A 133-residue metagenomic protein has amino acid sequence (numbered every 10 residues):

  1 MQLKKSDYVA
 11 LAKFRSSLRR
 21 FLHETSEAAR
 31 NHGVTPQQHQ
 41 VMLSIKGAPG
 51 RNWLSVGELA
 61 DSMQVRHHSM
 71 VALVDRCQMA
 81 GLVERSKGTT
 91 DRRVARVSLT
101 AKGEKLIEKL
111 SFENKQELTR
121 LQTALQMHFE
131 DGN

Functional and structural regions predicted by a protein language model:
M1-H32, A80-L82: N-terminal leader segment of winged-helix/HTH proteins
K13, Q40-S44, K105: Pre-recognition alpha-helix immediately N-terminal to the DNA-recognition helix within helix-turn-helix or winged-helix
R15-L18, K46, T100: Generic structural concept
H23-R66: N-terminal helix-turn-helix DNA-binding core of bacterial DNA-binding proteins
V56, V74-D75: Short, hydrophobic-biased segments on the C-terminal half of alpha helices that form "recognition helices"
D75-N133: Charged, amphipathic alpha-helical coiled-coil/dimerization segments
